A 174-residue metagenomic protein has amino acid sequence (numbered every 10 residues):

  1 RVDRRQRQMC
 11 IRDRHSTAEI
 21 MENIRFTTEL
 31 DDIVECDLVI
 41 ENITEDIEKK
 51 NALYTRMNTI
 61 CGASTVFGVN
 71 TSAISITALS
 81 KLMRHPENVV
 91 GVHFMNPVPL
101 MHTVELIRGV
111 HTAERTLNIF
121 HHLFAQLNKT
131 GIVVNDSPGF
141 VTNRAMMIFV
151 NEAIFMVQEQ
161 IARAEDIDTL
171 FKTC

Functional and structural regions predicted by a protein language model:
R1-I11: Single conserved hydrophobic/aromatic residue that forms the stacking wall/gate of nucleotide- or nucleobase-binding
R4, D31-V34, I60: A short, aliphatic-rich alpha-helical micro-motif
H15-R25, E87-N88, K129: A short helix-to-beta-strand connector/capping loop
I20, T27, N42, V69-N70 (+3 more regions): Structural motif
I20-C36: Short acidic low-complexity segments
I24, V39-N42, G68, N96 (+4 more regions): Buried hydrophobic positions in well-ordered alpha/beta secondary-structure cores of metabolic enzymes
L38, I43-V104: Rossmann-like NAD(P)(H) cofactor-binding subdomain of soluble oxidoreductases
H85, V104-S137, M147-C174: Internal alpha-helical scaffold of NAD(P)-dependent oxidoreductase catalytic cores
